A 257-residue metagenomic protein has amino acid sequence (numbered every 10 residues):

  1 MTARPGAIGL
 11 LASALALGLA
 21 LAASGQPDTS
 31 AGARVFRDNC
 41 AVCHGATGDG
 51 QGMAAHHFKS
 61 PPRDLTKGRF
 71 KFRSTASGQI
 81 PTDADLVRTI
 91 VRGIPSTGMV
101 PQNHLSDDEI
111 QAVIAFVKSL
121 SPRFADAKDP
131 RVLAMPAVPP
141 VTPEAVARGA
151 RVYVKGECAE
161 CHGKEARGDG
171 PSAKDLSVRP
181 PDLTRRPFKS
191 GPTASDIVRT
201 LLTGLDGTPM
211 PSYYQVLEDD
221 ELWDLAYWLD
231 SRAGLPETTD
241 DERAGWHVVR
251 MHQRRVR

Functional and structural regions predicted by a protein language model:
M1-A7: N-terminal secretory signal peptides that target proteins for export/translocation
G9, T29-S30, V146-A147, R167 (+1 more regions): Hydrophobic alpha-helical segments
G9-A20: Bacterial N-terminal signal peptides
L21-V35, F124-V154, K189, P236-W246 (+1 more regions): Electrostatic cytochrome c docking/interface patches
P27, A33-S60, S96, R123-A127 (+3 more regions): Periplasmic/extracellular electron-transfer cofactor-ligation site, primarily the c-type cytochrome heme-c attachment
V35, N39, T89, F116-V117 (+3 more regions): Aromatic- and Gly/Pro-enriched helix-to-coil junctions and flexible linker segments
H57-V117, K174-R232: Extracytoplasmic electron-transfer domains, predominantly the class I c-type cytochrome c fold
T97, P101, F116-V117, A145 (+2 more regions): Ligand-binding pocket scaffold of soluble enzyme catalytic domains
